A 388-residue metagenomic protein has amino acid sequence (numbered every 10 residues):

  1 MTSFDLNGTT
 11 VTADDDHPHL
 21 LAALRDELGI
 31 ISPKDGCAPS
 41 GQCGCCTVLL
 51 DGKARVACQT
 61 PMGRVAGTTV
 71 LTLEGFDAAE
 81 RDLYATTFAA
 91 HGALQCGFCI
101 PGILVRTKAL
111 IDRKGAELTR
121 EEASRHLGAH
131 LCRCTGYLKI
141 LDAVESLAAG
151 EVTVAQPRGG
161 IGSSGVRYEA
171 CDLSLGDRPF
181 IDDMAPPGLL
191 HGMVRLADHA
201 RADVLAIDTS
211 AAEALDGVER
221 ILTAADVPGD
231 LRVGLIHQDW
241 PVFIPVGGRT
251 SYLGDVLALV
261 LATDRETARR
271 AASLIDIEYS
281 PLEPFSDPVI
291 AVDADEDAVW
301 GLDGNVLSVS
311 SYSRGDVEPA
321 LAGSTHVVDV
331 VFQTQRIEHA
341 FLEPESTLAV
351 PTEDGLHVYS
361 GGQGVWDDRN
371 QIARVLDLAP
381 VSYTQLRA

Functional and structural regions predicted by a protein language model:
M1-P157, L175: Signature of N-terminal electron-transfer/Fe-S-associated modules in redox systems
Q42, M62-G97, T267-I290, S310 (+3 more regions): Gly/Pro-rich active-site capping loops and adjacent beta-alpha segments that organize cofactor/substrate pockets
C43-G44, L190-H191, G247, E343-L348: Short glycine-rich loop/turn motifs
A148-N305, V327-V330: Flexible, low-hydrophobicity surface segments
V317-L376: Conserved beta-alpha junction segments in alpha/beta enzyme cores
T384-A388: Conserved small/polar residues in nucleotide/adenosyl-binding loops
